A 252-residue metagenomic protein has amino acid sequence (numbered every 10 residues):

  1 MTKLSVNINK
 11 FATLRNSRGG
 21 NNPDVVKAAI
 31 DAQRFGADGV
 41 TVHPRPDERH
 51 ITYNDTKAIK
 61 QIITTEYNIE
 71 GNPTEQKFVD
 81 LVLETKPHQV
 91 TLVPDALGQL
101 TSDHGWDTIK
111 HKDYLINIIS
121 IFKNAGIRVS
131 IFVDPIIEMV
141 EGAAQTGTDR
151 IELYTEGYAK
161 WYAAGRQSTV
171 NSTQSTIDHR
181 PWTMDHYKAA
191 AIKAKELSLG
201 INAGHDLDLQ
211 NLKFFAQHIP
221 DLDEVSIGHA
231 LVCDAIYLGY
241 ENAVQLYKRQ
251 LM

Functional and structural regions predicted by a protein language model:
M1-N68, P73-T74, L83-P87, Q145 (+1 more regions): Conserved N-terminal beta1-alpha1 strand-loop-helix module at the mouth
T2-I8, V40-V42, T65-G71, H88-L92 (+4 more regions): Hydrophobic faces of well-ordered beta-strands that scaffold small-molecule active sites in alpha/beta enzyme cores
G36-D38, I62-T64, E84-V90, N124 (+2 more regions): Glycine-enriched alpha-helix->loop->beta-strand junction motifs that scaffold or abut catalytic
H43, T91-Q99, R150-A163, D221-Y240: Glycine-rich phosphate-binding active-site loops on the catalytic face of alpha/beta enzymes
R49-E75, T108-S130, H179-A203, L209 (+1 more regions): Alpha-helix-loop-beta-strand connector modules within alpha/beta enzyme cores
K60, H104, G165-R166, D234-M252: C-terminal helical cap(s) of enzyme catalytic domains, especially alpha/beta-barrels
T74-E84, I136-T146, A203, L207-L222: Catalytic cores of alpha/beta
D134-R166, T173, D178-H186, A190-K193: Histidine/lysine/aspartate-rich catalytic loop segments that bind and position anionic ligands
